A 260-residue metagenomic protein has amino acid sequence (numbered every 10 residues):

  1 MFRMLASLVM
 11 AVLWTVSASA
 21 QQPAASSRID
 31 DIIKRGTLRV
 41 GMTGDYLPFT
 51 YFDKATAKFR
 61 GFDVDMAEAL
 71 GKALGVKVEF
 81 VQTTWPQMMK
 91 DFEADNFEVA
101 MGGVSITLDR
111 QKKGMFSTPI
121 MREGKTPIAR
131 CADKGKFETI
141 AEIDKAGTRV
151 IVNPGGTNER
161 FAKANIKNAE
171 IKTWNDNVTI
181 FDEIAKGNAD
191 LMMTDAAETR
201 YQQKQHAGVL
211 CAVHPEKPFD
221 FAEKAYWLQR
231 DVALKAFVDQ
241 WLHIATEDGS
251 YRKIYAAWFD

Functional and structural regions predicted by a protein language model:
A20-P23, S27, T157-I171, C211-P215 (+1 more regions): Ligand-binding clefts/hinges and TM-proximal coupling segments of bilobed small-molecule sensing domains
Q22-G103, K112, D248: Extracytoplasmic small-molecule ligand-binding "clamshell" domains of the periplasmic binding protein/Venus flytrap
P23, D65-A73, C131-D133, A141 (+3 more regions): Extended ligand-binding regions for polar small-molecule ligands
T50-T56, A67-V76, T139-D144, T157-N175 (+3 more regions): Ligand-binding cleft/hinge of the Venus flytrap
V64, E79-K90, F137-E138, K172-K186 (+1 more regions): Short helix-initiation/N-cap motifs at beta->coil->alpha
V76-Q87, V104-E159, K163-N165: A conserved helix-loop-strand patch within extracytoplasmic ligand-binding domains of the periplasmic binding
P86-K90, V104-K112, F161-A164, F181 (+1 more regions): A ligand-binding cleft/hinge motif common to bilobed small-molecule-binding domains
R122-A129, A196-H243, D260: Periplasmic-binding protein-like
